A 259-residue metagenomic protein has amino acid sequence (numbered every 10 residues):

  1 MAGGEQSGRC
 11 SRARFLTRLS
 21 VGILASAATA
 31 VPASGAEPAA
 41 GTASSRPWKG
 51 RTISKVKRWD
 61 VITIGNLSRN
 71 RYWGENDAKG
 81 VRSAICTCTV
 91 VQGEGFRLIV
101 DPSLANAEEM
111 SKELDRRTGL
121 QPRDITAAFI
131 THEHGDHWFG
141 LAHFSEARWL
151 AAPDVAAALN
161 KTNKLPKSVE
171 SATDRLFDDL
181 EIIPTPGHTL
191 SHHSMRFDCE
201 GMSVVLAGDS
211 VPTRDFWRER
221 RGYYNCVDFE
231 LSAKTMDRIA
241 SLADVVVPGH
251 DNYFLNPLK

Functional and structural regions predicted by a protein language model:
G8-A28, P32-G95, K234, R238-V245 (+1 more regions): Zn-dependent metallo-beta-lactamase
S54-W59, Q92-R97, D174-E181, C199-S203: Beta-strand-turn-beta hairpins that frame and shape the catalytic cleft of phosphate-ester-processing enzymes
N76-A78, D115, E219-N225: Short glycine-enriched, charge-decorated loop/helix-capping segments at active-site entrances that position
K79, S83-A84, R97, P102-R175: Active-site HxH/HxHxD metal-binding segment of metal-dependent hydrolases
S83, N106-E109, G187, V227-T235: Soluble or luminal CAZymes and related metallo-dependent hydrolases
V100-S103, T126-H134, L150-A152, P184-G187 (+3 more regions): Active-site neighborhood of phospho(di)ester-bond hydrolases with catalytic His/Asp-centered motifs
V169-S191: A mid-sequence, solvent-exposed acidic-amphipathic segment
H192-K259: Metallo-beta-lactamase
